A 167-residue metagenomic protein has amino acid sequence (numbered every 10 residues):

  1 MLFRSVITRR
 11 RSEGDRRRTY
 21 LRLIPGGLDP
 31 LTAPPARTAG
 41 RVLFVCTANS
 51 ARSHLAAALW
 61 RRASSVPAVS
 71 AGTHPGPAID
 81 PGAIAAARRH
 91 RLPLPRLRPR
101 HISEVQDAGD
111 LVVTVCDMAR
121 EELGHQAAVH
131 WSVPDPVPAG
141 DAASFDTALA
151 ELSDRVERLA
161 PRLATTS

Functional and structural regions predicted by a protein language model:
R10-A33: Short, cationic-aromatic polyanion-contact patches
P25, R120-S167: Phosphate-binding/catalytic loops
R37-S103: Conserved active-site segments centered on acidic
S70, R96, T114, V129-S132: Structural signal for conserved beta-strand scaffold positions within catalytic alpha/beta enzyme cores
D107-A108: Alpha-helix C-terminal capping/helix-to-coil transition sites in glycosyltransferase folds
V113-E121: Short, polar loop motifs at secondary-structure junctions
